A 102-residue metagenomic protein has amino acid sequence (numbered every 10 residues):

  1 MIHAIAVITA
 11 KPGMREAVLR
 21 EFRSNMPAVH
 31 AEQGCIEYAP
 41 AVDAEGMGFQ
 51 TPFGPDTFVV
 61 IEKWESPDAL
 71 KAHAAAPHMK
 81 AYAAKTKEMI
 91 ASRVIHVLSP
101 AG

Functional and structural regions predicted by a protein language model:
M1-I2, G102: Absolute protein N-terminus
I2-T9, A39-A74: Short, well-ordered beta-strand segments in beta-rich or mixed alpha/beta enzyme and ligand-binding folds
A6-I8, P27, E88: Charged/polar positions on well-ordered alpha helices
K11-G13, P67, P100: Generic structural motif
M14-P40, H78-T86: Short amphipathic alpha-helical segments
H30, E65, A91: Short conserved AdoMet
A39-D56, A81-G102: Glycine-rich beta-strand-turn "strand-cap" elements at beta-sheet edges
